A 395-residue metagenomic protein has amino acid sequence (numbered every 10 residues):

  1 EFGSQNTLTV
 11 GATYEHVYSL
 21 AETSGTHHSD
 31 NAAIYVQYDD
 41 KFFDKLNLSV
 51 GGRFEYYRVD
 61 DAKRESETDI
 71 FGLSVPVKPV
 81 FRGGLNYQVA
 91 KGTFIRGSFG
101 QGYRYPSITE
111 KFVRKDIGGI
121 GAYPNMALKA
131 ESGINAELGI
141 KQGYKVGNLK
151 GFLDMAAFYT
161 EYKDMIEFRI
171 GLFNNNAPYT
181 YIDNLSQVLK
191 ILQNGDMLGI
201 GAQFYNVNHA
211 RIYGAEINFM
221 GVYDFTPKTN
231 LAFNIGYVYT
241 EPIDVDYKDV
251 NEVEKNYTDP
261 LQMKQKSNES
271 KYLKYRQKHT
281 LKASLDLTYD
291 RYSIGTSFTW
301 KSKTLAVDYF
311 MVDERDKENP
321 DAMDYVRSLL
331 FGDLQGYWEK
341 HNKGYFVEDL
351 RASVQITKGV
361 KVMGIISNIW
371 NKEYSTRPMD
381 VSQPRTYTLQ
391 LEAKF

Functional and structural regions predicted by a protein language model:
E1-F2, D39-D44, F54, V77 (+9 more regions): Residue-level signature of outer-membrane beta-barrel architecture
E1-S66, D154, G214-F219, N234: Face-selective signature of the C-terminal outer-membrane beta-barrel domain
Q5-L8, D44-L48, G92-I95, V146-G151 (+3 more regions): Repeated loop/turn-to-beta-strand initiation elements of outer-membrane beta-barrel proteins
Y14-L20, T26-H28, F54-D60, F99-Y105 (+8 more regions): Transmembrane beta-strands of outer-membrane beta-barrel pores
S24-D30, D69-V77, I117, M126-S132 (+4 more regions): Replace "Gram-negative outer membrane beta-barrel proteins" with "bacterial and organellar outer membrane beta-barrel
Y56-E65, L73, Y87, K91-A136 (+6 more regions): Surface-exposed extracellular loop regions of Gram-negative outer-membrane beta-barrel proteins, predominantly
Y103-R104, D164, F168-F173, T299-Q335 (+1 more regions): C-terminal beta-signal and adjacent terminal beta-strands/loops of Gram-negative outer-membrane beta-barrel proteins
K150, A157-E161, T180-F310: Gram-negative outer-membrane beta-barrel transporters
